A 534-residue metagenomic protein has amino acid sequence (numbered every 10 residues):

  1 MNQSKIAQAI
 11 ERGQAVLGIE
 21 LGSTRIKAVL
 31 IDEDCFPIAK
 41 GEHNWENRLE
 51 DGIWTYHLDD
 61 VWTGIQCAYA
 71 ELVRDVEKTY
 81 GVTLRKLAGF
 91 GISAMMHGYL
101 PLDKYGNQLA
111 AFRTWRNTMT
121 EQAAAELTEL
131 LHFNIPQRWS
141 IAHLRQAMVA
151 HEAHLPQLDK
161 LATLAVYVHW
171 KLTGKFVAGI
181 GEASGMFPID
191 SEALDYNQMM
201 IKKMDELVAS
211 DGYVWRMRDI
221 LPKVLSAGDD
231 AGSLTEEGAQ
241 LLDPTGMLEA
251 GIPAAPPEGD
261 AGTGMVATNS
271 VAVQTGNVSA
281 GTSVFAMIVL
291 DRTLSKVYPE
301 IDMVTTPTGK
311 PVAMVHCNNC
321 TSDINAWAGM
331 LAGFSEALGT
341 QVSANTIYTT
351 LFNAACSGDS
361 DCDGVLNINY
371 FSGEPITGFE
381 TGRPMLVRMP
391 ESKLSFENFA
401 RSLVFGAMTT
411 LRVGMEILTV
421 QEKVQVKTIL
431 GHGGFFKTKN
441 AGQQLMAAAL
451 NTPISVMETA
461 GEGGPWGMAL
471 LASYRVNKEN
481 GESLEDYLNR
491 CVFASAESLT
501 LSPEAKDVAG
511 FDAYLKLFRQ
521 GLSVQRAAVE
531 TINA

Functional and structural regions predicted by a protein language model:
M1-A111, A125, Q157, R218 (+5 more regions): N-terminal glycine/serine-rich phosphate-binding loop of ATP-dependent small-molecule kinases, especially carbohydrate
N2-E11, L17-G18, L84, A125-G181 (+4 more regions): Active-site core segments that coordinate phosphate-bearing ligands/cofactors across diverse enzyme families
T114: Conserved phosphate-binding/catalytic loop of the ribokinase/pfkB sugar-kinase fold
N117: Carbohydrate-associated surface elements
T120: Gly/Ser-rich phosphate-binding catalytic loop and adjacent alpha/beta segment that cradle a phosphoryl group at enzyme
